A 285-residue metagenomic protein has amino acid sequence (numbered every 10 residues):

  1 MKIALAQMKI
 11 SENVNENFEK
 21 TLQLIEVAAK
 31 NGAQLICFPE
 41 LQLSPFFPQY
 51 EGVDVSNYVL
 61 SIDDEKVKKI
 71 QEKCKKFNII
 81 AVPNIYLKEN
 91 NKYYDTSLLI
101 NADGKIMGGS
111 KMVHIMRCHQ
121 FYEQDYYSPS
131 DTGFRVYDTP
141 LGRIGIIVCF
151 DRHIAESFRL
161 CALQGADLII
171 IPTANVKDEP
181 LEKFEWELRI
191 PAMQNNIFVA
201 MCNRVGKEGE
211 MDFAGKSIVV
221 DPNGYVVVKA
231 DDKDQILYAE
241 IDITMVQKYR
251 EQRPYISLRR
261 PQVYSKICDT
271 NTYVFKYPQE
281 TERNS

Functional and structural regions predicted by a protein language model:
M1-M8: Short beta-strand segments enriched in small/hydrophobic residues
I3, I100-M107, V220-V228: Short, glycine-anchored, charge-dense loop/turn motifs used at functional sites
V14, Q23-D103, N175-I197: Cys-nucleophile CN-hydrolase/nitrilase-fold catalytic domain and related Cys-dependent amidase chemistry that acts on
S44, L98, G109-M116, I218 (+1 more regions): Short beta->alpha transition motifs characteristic of CBS
V59-V82, R152-L237: CN hydrolase (nitrilase-like) catalytic-core segments centered on the catalytic cysteine and neighboring Lys/Glu
P83-I85, T96-L99, R135, S217-V219 (+1 more regions): Short beta-strand scaffold segments in enzyme catalytic cores
K88-Q164, K177-I190, E251-Y255: Active-site catalytic loop in hydrolytic enzyme cores
R204-S285: C-terminal beta-strand edge segments of enzyme domains
